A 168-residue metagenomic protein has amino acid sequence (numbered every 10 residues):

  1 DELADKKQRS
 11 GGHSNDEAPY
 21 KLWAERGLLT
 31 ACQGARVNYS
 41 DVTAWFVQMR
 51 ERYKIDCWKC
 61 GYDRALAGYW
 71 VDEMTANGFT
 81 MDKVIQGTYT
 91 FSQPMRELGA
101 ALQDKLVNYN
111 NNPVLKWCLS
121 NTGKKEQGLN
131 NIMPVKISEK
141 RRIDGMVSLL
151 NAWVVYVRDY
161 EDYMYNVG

Functional and structural regions predicted by a protein language model:
D1-Q86, S92, R96, Y109-G168: RNase H-like, metal-dependent nuclease domains and their acidic two-metal-ion catalytic environment used
M95-D104: Short, surface-exposed amphipathic charged segments that create phosphate/polyanion-binding patches used for binding
